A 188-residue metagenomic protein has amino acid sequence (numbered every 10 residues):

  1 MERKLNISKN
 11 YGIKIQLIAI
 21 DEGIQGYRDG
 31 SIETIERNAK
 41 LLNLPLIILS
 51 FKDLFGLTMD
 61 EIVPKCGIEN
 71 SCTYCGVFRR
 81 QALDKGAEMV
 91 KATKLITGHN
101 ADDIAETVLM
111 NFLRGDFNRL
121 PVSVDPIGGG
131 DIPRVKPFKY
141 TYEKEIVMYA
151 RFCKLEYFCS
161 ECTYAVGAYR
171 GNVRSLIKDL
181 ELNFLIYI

Functional and structural regions predicted by a protein language model:
M1-M110, R114-D125, K139-C153: ATP-dependent adenylation/nucleotidyltransferase module used to activate substrates
D102-E106, F112-K139, E143-I146, K154-I188: Flexible helical/loop "lid" subdomain adjacent to adenine-nucleotide binding pockets
